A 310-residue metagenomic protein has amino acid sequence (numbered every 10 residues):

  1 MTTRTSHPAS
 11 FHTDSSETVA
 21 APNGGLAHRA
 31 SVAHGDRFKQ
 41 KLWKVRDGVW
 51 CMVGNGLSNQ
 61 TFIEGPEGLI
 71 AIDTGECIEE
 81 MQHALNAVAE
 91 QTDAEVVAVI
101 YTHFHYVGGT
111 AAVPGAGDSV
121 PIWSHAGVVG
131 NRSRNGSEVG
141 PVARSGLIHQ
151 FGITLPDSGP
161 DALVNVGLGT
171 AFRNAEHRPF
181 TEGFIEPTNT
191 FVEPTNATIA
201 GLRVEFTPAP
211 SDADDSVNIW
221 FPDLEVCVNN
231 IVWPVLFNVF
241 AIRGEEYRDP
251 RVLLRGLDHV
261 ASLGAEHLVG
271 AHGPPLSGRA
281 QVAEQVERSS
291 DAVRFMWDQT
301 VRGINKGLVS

Functional and structural regions predicted by a protein language model:
T2-T13, N23-L26, R302-S310: C-terminal regulatory/interaction regions
H34-R37, L42-V45, E67-G68, I78-S124 (+1 more regions): Active-site metal-binding motif and surrounding structural segment of the metallo-beta-lactamase
K39-T92, N218-I231: Conserved beta-strand hairpin/beta-sheet module of binuclear metal-dependent hydrolase folds, prominently
I70-I72, I100, I122, V226-V228 (+1 more regions): Residue-level marker for buried hydrophobic side chains located in beta-strands that build the well-ordered beta-sheet
E79, F104-G109, V129-N131, D212-D214 (+3 more regions): Active-site environment of divalent metal-dependent phosphoester hydrolases
S133-A209, V252-A261: Metallo-beta-lactamase
R203, T207-D258: Active-site-proximal loop/helix segments of hydrolase catalytic cores
V226, V235-L236, R248-V309: Divalent-metal (often Zn2+) His-rich catalytic cores of metallo-beta-lactamase-fold enzymes
